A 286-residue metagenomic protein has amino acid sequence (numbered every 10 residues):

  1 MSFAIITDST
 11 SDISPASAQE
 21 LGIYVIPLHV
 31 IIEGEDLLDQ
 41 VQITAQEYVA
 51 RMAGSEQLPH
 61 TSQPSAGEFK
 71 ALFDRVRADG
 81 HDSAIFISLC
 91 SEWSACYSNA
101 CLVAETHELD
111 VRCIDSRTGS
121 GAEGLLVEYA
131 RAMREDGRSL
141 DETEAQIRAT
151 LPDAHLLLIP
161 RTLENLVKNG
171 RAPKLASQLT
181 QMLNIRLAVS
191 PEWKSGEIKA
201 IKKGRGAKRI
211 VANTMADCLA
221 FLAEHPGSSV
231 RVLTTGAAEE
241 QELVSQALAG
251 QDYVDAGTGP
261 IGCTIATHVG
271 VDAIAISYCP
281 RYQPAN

Functional and structural regions predicted by a protein language model:
A4-Q63: N-terminal glycine-rich anion-binding loop in soluble enzyme alpha/beta folds
T10-Y24, L28-H29, S83, E92 (+2 more regions): Mixed-charge interfacial surface used for oligomerization/domain docking and macromolecular partner engagement
L38, S116-G119: A short, ordered amphipathic alpha-helix with a cationic face
A45-Y48, F69, V127: A general structural signal for well-ordered alpha-helical segments in protein cores
V49-S65, K194-R209: Acidic/glycine-enriched edge-of-secondary-structure segments
S55-Q57, Q63-S91, S98-N99, E144 (+1 more regions): Glycine-rich phosphate- or other oxyanion-binding loops that anchor nucleotides, phosphorylated ligands
